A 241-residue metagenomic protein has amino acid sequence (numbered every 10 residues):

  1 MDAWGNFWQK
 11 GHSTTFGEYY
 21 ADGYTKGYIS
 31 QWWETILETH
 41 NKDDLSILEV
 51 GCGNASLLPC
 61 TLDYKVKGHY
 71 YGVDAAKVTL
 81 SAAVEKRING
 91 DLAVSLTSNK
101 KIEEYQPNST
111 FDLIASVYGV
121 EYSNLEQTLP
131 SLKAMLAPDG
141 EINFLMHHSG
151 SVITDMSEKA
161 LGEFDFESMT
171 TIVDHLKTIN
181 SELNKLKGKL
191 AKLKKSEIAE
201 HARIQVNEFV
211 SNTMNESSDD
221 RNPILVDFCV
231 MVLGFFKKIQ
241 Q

Functional and structural regions predicted by a protein language model:
M1-H40: Class I SAM-dependent methyltransferase Rossmann-like catalytic core, especially the SAM/SAH-binding loop
L48, G53-E104: Class I SAM-dependent methyltransferase SAM/SAH-binding core
E103-I114: A short acidic, Gly/Pro-enriched loop at the edge of an enzyme's catalytic core that lines a small-molecule cofactor
L113-E126: A short SAM/SAH-binding and catalytic strip from SAM-dependent methyltransferases
Q127-E141: A short glycine-rich, Lys/Arg-flanked "PGG" loop and its adjoining helix->strand segment in the class I
D139-G150: Conserved beta-strand signature within the Rossmann-like core of class I S-adenosyl-L-methionine
D174-Q241: Substrate-binding/catalytic lobe of Class I Rossmann-like enzymes that use SAM or dcSAM, i.e., the mid-to-C-terminal
